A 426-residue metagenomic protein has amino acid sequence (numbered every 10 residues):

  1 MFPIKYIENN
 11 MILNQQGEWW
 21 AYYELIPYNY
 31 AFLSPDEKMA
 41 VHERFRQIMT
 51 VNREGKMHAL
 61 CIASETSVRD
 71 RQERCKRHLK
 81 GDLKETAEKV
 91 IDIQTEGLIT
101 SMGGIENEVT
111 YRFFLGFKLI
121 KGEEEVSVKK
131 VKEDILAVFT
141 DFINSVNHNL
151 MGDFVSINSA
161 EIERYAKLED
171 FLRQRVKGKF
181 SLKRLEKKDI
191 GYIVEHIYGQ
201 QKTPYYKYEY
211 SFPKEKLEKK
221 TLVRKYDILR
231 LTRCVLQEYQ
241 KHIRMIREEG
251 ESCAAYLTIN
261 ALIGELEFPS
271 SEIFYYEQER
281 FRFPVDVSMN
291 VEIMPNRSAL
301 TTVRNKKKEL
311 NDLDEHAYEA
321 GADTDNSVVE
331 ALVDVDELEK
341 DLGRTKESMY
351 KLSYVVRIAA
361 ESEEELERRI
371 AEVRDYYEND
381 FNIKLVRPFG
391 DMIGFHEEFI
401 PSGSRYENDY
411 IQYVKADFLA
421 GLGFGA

Functional and structural regions predicted by a protein language model:
M1-G425: Extended, folded cores of ATP/NTP-driven motor/assembly subunits in large transport and secretion machines
